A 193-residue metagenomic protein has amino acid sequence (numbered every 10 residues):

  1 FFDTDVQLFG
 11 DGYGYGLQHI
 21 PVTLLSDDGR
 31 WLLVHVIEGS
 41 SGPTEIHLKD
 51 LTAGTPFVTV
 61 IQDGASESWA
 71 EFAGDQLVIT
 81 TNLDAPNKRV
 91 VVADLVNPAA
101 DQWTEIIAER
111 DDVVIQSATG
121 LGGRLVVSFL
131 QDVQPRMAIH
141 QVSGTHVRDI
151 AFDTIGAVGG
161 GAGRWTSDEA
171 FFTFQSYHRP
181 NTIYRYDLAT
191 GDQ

Functional and structural regions predicted by a protein language model:
F1-Q193: Peripheral, non-catalytic segments that deliver or gate enzyme domains
